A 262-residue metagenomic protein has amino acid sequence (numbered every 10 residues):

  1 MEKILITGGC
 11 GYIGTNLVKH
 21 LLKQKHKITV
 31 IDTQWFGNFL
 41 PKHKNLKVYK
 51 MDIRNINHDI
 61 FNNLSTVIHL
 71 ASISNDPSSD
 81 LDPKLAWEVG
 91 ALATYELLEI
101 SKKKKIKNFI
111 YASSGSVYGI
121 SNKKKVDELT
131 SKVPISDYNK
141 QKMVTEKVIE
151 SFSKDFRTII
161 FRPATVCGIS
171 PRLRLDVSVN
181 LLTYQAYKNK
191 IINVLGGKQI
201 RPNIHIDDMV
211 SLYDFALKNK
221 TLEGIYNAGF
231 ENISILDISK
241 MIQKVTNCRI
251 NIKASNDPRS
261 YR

Functional and structural regions predicted by a protein language model:
I4-Q24: N-terminal Rossmann NAD(P)H-binding glycine-rich loop of SDR-like oxidoreductase domains
K44-N55: Rossmann-fold cofactor-recognition segment
I53-V89: NAD(P)H-binding glycine-rich loop region in Rossmannoid oxidoreductase-like domains and their noncatalytic homologs
Y95-D137: Conserved Rossmann-fold NAD(P)-dependent oxidoreductase catalytic core, especially the SDR/UDP-sugar
Q141: Active-site helix of classical SDR
K147-R201, I206-V210, D214: NAD(P)-dependent short-chain dehydrogenase/reductase
N189-K190, V194-R262: C-terminal substrate-binding subdomain of Rossmann-fold SDR/epimerase-dehydratase oxidoreductases
